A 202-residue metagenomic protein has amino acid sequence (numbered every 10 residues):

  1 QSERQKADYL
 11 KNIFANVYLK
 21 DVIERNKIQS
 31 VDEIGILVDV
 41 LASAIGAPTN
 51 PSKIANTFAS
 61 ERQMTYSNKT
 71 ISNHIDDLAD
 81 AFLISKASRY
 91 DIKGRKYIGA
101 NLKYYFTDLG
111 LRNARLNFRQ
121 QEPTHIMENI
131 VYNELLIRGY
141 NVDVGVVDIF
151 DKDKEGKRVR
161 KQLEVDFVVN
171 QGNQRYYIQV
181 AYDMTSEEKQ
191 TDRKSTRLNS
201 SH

Functional and structural regions predicted by a protein language model:
Q1-P48: Interdomain motor-coupling "hinge/lid" segment immediately C-terminal to the ATP-binding subdomain of NTP-driven enzymes
D8-K11, V31-V38, S52, K69-S72 (+2 more regions): Non-catalytic, well-ordered alpha-helical scaffold segments
D39-S43, A59, L136: Short, locally clustered residues in the helix-turn-helix/winged-helix DNA-binding domain
A47-T57: Short acidic, hydrophobic short linear motifs in intrinsically disordered regions
N56-T65: Short helix-coil junctions and helix-kink-helix linkers
T70-S200: A cross-kingdom feature that marks ATP-driven nucleic-acid transaction machinery
